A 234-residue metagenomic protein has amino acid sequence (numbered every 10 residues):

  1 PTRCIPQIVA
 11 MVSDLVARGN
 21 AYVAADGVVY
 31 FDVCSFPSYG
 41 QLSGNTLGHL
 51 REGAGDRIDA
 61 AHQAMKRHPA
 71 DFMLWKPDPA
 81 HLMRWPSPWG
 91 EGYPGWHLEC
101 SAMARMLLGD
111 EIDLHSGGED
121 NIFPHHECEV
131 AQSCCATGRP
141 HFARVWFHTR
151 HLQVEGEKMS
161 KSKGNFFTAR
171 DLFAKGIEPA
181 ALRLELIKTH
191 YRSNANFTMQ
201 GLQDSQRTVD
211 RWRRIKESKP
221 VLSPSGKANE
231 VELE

Functional and structural regions predicted by a protein language model:
P1-T2: Metal-cofactor-binding active-site regions of metalloenzymes
P6-P220: Alpha-helical recognition segments enriched in aromatics with Gly/Pro capping that present substrate-recognition
P220-G226: Extended alpha-helical coiled-coil "stalk/arm" regions that act as elongated linkers or oligomerization scaffolds
K227-E234: Short, intrinsically disordered, charge-balanced linker/junction segments flanking boundaries in proteins
